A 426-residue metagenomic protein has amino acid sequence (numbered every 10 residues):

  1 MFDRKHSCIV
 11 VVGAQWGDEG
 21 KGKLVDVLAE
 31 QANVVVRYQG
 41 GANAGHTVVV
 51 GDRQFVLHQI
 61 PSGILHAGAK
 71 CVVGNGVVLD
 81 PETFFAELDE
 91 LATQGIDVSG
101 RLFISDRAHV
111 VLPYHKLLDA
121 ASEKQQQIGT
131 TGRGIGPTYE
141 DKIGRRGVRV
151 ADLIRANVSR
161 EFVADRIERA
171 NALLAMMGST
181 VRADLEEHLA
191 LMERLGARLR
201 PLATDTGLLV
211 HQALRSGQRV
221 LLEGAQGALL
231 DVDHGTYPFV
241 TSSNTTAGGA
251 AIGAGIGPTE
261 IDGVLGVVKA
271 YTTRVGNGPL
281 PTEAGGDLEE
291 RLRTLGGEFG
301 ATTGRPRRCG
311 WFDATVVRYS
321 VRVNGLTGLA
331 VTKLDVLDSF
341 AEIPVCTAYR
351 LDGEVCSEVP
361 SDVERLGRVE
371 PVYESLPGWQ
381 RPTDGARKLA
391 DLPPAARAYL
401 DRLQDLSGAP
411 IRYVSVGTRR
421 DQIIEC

Functional and structural regions predicted by a protein language model:
M1-C426: Non-transmembrane, aqueous-exposed alpha-helical and coiled segments at domain scale
